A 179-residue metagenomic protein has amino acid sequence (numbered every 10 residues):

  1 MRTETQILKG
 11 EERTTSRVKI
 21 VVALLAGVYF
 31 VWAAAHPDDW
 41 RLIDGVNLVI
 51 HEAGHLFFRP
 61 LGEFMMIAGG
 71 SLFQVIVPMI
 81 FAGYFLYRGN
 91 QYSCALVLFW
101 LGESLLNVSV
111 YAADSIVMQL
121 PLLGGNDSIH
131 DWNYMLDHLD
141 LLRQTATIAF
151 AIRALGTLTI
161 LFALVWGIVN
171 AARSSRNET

Functional and structural regions predicted by a protein language model:
E4-H36, E63-T179: Metalloprotease/metallohydrolase-associated module, dominated by Zn2+-dependent proteases
I43-L48, M66: Active-site alpha-helix of zinc metalloproteases
N47-R59, G70: Active-site recognition of the HExxH zinc-binding catalytic motif
